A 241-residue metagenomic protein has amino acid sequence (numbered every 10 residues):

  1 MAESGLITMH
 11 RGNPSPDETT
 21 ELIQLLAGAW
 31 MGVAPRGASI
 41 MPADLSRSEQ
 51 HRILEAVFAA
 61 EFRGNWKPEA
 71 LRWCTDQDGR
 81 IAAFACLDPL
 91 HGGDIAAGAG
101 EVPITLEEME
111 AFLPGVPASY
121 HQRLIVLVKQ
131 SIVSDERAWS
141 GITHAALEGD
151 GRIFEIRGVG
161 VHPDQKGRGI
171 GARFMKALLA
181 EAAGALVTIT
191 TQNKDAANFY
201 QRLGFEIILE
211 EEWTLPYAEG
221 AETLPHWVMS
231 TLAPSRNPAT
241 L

Functional and structural regions predicted by a protein language model:
M1-M41, A82, S235-L241: Conserved N-terminal entry element of GNAT/NAT acetyltransferase domains
A43-R72, Q77, I81, C86 (+1 more regions): Active-site rim helix/loop that mediates acceptor-substrate recognition in acyltransferases
E69-W73, F84, I153, G158 (+1 more regions): Short hydrophobic/aromatic beta-strand element in the GNAT-like acyltransferase core that lines or flanks the acyl-donor
C86-G158, T214-E222: Conserved acyl-donor/pantetheine-binding loop and adjacent beta-alpha core of acyl/acetyltransferases and related
F154, E181-Q192: Conserved GNAT acetyl-CoA-binding A-motif
V161, G167-A180, R202: Conserved acetyl-CoA-binding loop-helix of GNAT-fold acetyltransferases
A172, N193-Y217: Conserved active-site alpha-helix within GNAT-family acetyltransferase domains
T190-K194, W213-L241: C-terminal "cap" of GNAT-fold acetyltransferases
